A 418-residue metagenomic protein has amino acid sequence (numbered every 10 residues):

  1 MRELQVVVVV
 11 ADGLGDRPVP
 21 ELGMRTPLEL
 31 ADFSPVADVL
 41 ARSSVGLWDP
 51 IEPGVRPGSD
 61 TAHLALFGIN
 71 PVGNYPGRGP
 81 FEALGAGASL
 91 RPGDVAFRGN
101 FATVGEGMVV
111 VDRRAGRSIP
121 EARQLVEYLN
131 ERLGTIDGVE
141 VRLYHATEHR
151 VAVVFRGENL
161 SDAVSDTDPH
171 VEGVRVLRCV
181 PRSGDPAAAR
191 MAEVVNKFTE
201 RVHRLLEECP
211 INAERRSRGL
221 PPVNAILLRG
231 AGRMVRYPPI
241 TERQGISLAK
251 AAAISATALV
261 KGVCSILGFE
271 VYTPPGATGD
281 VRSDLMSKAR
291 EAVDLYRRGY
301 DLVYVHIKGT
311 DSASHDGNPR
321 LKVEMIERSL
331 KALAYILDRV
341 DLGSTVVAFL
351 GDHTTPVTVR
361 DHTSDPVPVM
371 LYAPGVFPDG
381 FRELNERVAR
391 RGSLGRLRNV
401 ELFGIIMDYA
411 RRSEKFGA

Functional and structural regions predicted by a protein language model:
M1-A418: Feature captures the catalytic ectodomains and active-site-proximal regions of enzymes that hydrolyze or transfer
